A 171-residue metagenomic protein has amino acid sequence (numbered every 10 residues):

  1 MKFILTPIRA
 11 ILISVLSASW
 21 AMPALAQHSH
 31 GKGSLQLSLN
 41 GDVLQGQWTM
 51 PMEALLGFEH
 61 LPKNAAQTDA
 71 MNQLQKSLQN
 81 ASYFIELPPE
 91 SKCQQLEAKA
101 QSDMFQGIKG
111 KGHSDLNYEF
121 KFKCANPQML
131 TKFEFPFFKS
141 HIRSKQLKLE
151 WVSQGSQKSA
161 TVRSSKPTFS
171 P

Functional and structural regions predicted by a protein language model:
K2-L12: Bacterial N-terminal signal peptides that target proteins for export
I4-T6, A24, T168: Residue-level detector of intrinsically disordered/flexible regions characterized by low predicted structural confidence
I13-S14, A24: Cleavable N-terminal signal peptides
Q27-P171: N-terminal soluble domains immediately following signal/targeting peptides that reside in extracytoplasmic
